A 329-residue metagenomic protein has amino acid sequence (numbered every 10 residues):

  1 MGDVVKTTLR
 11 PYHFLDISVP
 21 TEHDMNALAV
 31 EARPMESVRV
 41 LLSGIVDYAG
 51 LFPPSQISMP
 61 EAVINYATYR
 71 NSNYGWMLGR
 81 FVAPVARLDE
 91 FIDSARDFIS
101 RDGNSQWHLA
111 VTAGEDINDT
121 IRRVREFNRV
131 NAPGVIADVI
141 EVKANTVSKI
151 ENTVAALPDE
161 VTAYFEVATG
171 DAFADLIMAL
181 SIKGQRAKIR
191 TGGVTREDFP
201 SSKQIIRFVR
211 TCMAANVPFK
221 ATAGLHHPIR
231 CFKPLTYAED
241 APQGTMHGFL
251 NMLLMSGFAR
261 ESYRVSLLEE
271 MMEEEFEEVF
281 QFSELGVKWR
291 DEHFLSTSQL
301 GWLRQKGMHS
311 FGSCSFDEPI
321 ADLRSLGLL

Functional and structural regions predicted by a protein language model:
D3, T7-R10: Short, low-complexity intrinsically disordered segments enriched in A/P/G/S/L with frequent Arg, especially at protein
H13-I150, D159-V161, F258-L329: Alpha/beta catalytic barrel-like cores
V82, E141, E166, K188 (+1 more regions): Residues in well-ordered beta-strands of folded domains
P84-A86, T112-D116, K143-N145, A168-A172 (+2 more regions): Active-site beta-loop-alpha junctions enriched in small/polar residues
L88-D93, A144-V154, T169-M178, D198-I206: Active-site-adjacent beta->alpha loops and helix N-cap segments on the catalytic face of soluble alpha/beta enzymes
N131-A137, V154-Y164, A179-K188, V217-P218: Glycine-enriched alpha-helix->loop->beta-strand junction motifs that scaffold or abut catalytic
F173, K183-L268: Catalytic alpha/beta core domains of metabolic enzymes, predominantly
